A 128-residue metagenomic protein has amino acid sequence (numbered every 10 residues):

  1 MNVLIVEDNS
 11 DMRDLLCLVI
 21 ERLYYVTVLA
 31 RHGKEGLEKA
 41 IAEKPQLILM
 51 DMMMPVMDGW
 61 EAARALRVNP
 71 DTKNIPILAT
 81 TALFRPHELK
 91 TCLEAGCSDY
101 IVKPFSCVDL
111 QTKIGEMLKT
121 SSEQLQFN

Functional and structural regions predicted by a protein language model:
E7: Conserved acidic carboxylate
D14-R22: Charged docking surfaces used in two-component/phosphorelay signaling
Y24-R31, K39: Short hydrophobic/Thr-rich beta-strand motif most characteristic of the beta2 strand and flanking loop of CheY-like
E43-L49: Active-site beta3 strand of CheY-like receiver
M54: Receiver (REC) domain active-site loop signature in two-component systems and cognate sites in sensor histidine kinases
F105-I114: C-terminal output helix
